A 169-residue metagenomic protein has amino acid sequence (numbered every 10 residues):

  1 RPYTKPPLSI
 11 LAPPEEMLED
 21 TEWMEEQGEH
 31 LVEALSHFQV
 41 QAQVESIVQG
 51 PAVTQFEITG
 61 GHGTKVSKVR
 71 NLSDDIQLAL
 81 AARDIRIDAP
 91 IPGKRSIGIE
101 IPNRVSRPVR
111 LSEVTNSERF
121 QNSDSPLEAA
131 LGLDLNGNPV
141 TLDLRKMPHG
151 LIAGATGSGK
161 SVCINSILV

Functional and structural regions predicted by a protein language model:
P2-L151, C163: N-terminal "pre-motor" subdomain/linker immediately upstream of P-loop NTPase catalytic cores
I91, T156-G157: The conserved Walker
K160: Conserved lysine of the Walker
